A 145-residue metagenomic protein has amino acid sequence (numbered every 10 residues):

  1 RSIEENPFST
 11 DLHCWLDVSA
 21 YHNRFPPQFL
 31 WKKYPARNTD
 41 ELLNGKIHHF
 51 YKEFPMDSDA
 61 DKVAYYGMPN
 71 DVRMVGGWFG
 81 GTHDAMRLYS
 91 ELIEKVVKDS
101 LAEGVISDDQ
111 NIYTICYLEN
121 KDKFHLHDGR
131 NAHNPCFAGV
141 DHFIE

Functional and structural regions predicted by a protein language model:
R1-F50: GT-A fold catalytic core of metal-dependent nucleotide-sugar glycosyltransferases, centered on the diacidic
A20-H22, G67-E145: Catalytic core and acceptor-binding pocket of nucleotide-sugar-dependent glycosyltransferases
L30-N70, L88-Y89: Extended hydrophobic/aromatic segments used for targeting, binding, or gating
